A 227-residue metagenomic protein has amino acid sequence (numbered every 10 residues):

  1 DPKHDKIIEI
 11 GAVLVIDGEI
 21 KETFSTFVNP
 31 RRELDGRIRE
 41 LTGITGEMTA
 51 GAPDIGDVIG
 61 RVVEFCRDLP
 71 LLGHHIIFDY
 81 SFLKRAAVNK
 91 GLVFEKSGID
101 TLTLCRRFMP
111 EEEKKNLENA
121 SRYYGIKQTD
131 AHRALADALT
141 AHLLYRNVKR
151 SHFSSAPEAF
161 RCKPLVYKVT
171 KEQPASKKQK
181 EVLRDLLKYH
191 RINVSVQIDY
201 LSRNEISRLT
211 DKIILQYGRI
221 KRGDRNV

Functional and structural regions predicted by a protein language model:
D1-K96, P110-H132: Conserved non-catalytic scaffold segment of RNase H-like nuclease domains
K96-F108: A short, structured active-site edge motif that brings together acidic residues
R133-R146: Acidic, divalent-metal-coordinating active-site segment for phosphoryl/phosphodiester hydrolysis, typified by short
R146-V227: Acidic two-metal-ion nuclease catalytic site recognized across multiple nuclease folds, prominently DnaQ/RNase D-T
